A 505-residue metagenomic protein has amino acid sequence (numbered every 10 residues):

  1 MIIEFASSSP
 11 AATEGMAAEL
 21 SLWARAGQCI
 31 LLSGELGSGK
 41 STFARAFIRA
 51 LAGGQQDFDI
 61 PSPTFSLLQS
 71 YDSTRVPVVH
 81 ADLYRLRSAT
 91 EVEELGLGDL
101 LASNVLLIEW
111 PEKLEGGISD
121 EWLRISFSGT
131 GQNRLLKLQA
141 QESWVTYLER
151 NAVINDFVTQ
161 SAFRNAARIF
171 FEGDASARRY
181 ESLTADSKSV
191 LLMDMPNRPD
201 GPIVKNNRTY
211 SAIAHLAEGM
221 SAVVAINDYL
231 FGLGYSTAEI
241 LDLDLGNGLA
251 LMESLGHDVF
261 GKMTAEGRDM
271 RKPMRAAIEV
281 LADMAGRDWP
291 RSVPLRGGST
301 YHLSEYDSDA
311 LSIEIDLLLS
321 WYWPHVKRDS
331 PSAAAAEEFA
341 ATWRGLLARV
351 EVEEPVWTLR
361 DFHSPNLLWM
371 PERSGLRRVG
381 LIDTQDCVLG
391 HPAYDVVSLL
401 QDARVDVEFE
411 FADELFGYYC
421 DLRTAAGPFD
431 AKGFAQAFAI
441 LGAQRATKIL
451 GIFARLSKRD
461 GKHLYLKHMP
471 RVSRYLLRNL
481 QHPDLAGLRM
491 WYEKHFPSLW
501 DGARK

Functional and structural regions predicted by a protein language model:
I3, G98-I154: Short phosphate-coordinating micro-motif centered on Lys-Gly-acidic
K40: Conserved lysine of the Walker
S161-A185, E218: ATP-binding glycine-rich phosphate-binding loop
A177-T184, L191-L192, M284, R344-V396 (+1 more regions): Active-site acidic catalytic loop and adjacent metal/ATP-binding pocket of ATP-dependent phosphoryl transfer enzymes
S182-I313, L317, P324, E351-V352: ATP-binding pocket architecture of kinase catalytic cores
W289-S304, D309-A310, E314-T358, P371-R373 (+2 more regions): An alpha-helical support segment within catalytic cores of ATP-dependent transferases
L317-V326, P392-P428, A443-R459, V472-L480: Active-site activation/catalytic loop segments of kinase-like enzymes and analogous catalytic loops in related
G451-K505: ATP/Mg2+ or Mg2+-diphosphate-binding catalytic cores that bind nucleotide phosphates or diphosphates via glycine-rich
